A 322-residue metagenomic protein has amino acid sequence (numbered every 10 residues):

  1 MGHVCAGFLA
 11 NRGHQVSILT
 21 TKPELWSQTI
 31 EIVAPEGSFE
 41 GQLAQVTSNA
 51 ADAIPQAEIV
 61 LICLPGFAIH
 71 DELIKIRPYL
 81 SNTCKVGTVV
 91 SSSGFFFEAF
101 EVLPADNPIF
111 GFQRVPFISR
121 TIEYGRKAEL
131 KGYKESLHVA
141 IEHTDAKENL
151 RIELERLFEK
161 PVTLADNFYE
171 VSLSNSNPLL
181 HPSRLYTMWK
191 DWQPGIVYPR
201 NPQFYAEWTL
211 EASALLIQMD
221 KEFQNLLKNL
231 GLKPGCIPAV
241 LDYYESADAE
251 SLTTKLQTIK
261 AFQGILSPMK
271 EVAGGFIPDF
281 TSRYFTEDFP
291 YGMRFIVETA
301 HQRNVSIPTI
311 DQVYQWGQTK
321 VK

Functional and structural regions predicted by a protein language model:
M1-E36, D52: NAD(P)+-binding Rossmann beta1-loop-alpha1 motif at the extreme N-terminus of oxidoreductases
G13, L43-A44, A57, T83: Short, well-ordered alpha-helix to beta-strand connector turns
I30-N49, F110: N-terminal glycine-rich dinucleotide-binding loop that anchors FAD/FMN and/or NAD(P) in oxidoreductases
Q42-Q56, T163-L164: Short acidic low-complexity segments
I62, G66-A128: Rossmann-like NAD(P)(H) cofactor-binding subdomain of soluble oxidoreductases
A105, F112-K160: Internal, well-ordered alpha/beta segment that forms a basic, Gly-enriched binding/recognition surface
H138-D242: Active-site-lining helix/loop region of Rossmann-like oxidoreductase modules
P194, P199, A206, L210-K322: NAD(P)-dependent Rossmann-like dehydrogenase/reductase catalytic/cofactor-binding core
